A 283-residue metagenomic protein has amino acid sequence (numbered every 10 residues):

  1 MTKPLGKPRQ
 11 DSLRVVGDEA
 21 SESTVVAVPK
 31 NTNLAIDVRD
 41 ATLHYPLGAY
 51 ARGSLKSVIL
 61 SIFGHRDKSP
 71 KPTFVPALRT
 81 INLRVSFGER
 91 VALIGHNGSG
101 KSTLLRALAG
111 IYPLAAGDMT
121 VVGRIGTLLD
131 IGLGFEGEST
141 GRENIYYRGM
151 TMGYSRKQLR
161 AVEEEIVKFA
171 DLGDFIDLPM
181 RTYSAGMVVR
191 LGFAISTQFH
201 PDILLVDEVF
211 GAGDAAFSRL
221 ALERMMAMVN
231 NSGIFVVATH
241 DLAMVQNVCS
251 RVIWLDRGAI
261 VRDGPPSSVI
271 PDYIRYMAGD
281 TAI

Functional and structural regions predicted by a protein language model:
T2-P76, S267-P271, R275-M277: Pre-NBD coupling/linker segments of ABC/ABC-like ATPases
A35-R39, L43-L47, F87-A92, S99-T151: ABC ATPase nucleotide-binding domain signature region
K56-H65, Y146, Q158-F175, G192: Conserved ABC ATPase "signature" region
S218-N231: Helical segment within the ABC ATPase nucleotide-binding domain
T239-H240: H-loop/switch region of ABC-family ATPase nucleotide-binding domains
V245-N247: A short, surface-exposed alpha-helical micro-motif characterized by mixed small hydrophobic and charged/polar residues
R257-G258, Y273: Conserved ABC ATPase "signature" C-loop
D263-G264: ABC ATPase "signature
